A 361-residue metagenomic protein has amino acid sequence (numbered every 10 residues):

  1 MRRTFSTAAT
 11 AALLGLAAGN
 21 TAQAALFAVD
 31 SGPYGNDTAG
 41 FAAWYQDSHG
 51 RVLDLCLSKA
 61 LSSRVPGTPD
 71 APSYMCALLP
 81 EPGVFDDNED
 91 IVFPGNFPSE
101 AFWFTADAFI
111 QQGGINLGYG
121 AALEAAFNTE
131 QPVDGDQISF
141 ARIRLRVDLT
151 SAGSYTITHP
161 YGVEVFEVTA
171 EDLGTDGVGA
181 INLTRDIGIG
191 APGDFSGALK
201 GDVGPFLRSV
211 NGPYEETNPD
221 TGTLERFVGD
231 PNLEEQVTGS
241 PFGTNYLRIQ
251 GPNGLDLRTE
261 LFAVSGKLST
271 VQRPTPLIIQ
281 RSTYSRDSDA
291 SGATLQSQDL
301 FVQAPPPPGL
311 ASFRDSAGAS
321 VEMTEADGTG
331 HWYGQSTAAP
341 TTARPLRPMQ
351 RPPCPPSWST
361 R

Functional and structural regions predicted by a protein language model:
M1-Q23: Gram-negative bacterial Sec-dependent N-terminal signal peptides
A22-L61, V65, A77, T275-S288: Boundary/junction segments of secreted and surface-exposed precursor proteins
F41-W44, V52-S62, A71-T129, G292-L295: Non-catalytic macromolecular-recognition regions in eukaryotic signaling proteins
L55, G67, A71-P82, D87-F93 (+3 more regions): Short, surface-exposed binding/anchoring microloops in extracellular/periplasmic proteins
K59-S63, G153-G188, A293-E325: Extended low-complexity, serine/threonine- and proline-enriched intrinsically disordered segments
G83-F85, Q137-A141, T175-N232, A319-P340: Aromatic sugar-binding surface patches on proteins that engage polysaccharides or sugar-phosphate polymers
I115-I143, F262-F301, R361: Extracellular ectodomain segments of secreted/surface proteins
I157, F195-L257, A338-T360: Short, aromatic- and glycine-rich surface loops/edge beta-strands on solvent-exposed regions
